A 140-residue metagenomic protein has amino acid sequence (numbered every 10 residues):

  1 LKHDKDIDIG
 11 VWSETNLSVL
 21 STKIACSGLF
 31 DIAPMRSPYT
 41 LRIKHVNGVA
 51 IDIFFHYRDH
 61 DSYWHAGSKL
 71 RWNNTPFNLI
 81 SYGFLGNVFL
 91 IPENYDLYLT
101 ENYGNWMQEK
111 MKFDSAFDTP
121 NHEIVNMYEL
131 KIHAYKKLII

Functional and structural regions predicted by a protein language model:
L1-V19, G86: Catalytic metal-binding acidic patch
I7-V11, I91, L99: Long, contiguous hydrophobic alpha-helical segments, chiefly transmembrane helices and signal peptides
T15, E93-N94: Short coil/turn linker and secondary-structure boundary residues
V19-L20, Y95: Generic structural signal for hydrophobic residues
S21-K23, E101-Y103: Short active-site loop/helix that positions an aromatic residue
I24-L90, L97, K112-I139: Conserved catalytic core of two-metal-ion nucleotidyltransferases
Y95-D96, Y103: C-terminal catalytic-base region of ester-bond hydrolases, centering on the histidine of the charge-relay
Y103-M107, M127-Y128: Acidic, metal-coordinating catalytic segment for phosphate/diphosphate chemistry, firing primarily on the Nudix
